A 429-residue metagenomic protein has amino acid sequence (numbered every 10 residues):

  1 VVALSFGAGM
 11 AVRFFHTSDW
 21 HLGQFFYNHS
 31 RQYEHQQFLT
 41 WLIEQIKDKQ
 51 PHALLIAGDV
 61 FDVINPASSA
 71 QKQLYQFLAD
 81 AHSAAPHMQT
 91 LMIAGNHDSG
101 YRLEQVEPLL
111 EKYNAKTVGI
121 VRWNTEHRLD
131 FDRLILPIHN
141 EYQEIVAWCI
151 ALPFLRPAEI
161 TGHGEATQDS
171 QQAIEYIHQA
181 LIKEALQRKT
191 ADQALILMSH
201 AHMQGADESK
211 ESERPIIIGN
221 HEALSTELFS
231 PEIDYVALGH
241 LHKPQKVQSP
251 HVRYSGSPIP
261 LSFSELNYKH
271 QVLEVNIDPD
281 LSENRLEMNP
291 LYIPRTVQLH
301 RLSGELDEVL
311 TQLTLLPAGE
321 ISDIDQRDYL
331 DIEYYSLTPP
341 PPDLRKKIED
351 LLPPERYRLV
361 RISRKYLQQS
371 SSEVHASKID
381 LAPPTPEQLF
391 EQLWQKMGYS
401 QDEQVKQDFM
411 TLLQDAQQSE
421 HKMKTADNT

Functional and structural regions predicted by a protein language model:
V2-A79, S83-H87, D415: N-terminal active-site segment of His-dependent metallophosphoesterases
T17-S18, L54-G58, Q89-N96, K116-V121 (+3 more regions): Active-site neighborhood of phospho(di)ester-bond hydrolases with catalytic His/Asp-centered motifs
H21, P51-S69, A85-Y101, M203-N220: Active-site neighborhood of divalent metal-dependent phosphoester/pyrophosphate hydrolases
G23-Q24, D62-N65, A94-E104, R156-I160 (+3 more regions): Active-site environment of divalent metal-dependent phosphoester hydrolases
V60-F77, A94-Y113, G119, L129 (+1 more regions): Metal-dependent catalytic neighborhoods of phosphoester/phosphodiester hydrolases
Y113-I217: Conserved catalytic scaffold of divalent metal-dependent phosphoesterases
M203-I277, L281: Conserved beta-sheet core of the metallophosphoesterase superfamily
I277-T429: Accessory, non-catalytic peripheral segments of nucleic-acid enzymes
